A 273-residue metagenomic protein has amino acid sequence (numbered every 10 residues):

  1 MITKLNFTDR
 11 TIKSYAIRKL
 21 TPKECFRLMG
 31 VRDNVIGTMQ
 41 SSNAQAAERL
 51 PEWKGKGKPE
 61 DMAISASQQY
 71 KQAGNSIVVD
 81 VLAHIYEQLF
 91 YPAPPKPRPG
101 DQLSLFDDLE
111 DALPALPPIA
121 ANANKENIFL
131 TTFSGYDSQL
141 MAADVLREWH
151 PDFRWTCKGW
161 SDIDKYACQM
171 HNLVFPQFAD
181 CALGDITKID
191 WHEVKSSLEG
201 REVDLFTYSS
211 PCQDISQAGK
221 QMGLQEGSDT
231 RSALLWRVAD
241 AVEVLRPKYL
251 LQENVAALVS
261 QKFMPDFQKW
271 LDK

Functional and structural regions predicted by a protein language model:
M1-K273: Conserved active-site and SAM-binding loop architecture of S-adenosyl-L-methionine-dependent nucleic-acid
